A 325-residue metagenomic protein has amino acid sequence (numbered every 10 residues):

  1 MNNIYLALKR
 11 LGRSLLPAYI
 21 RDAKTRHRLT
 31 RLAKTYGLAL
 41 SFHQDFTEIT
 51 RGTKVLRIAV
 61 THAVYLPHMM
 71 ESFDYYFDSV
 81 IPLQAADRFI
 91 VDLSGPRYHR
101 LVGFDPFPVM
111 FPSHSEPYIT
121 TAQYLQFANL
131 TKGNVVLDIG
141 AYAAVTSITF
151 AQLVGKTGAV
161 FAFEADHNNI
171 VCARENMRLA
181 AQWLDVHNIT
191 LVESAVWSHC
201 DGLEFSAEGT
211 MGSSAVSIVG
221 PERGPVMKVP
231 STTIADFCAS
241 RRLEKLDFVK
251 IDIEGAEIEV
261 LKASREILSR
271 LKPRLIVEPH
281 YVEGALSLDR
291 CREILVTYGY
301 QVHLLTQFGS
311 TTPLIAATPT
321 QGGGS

Functional and structural regions predicted by a protein language model:
M1-S325: Phosphate/nucleotide-binding beta-alpha loop and adjacent structural elements of enzyme active sites
